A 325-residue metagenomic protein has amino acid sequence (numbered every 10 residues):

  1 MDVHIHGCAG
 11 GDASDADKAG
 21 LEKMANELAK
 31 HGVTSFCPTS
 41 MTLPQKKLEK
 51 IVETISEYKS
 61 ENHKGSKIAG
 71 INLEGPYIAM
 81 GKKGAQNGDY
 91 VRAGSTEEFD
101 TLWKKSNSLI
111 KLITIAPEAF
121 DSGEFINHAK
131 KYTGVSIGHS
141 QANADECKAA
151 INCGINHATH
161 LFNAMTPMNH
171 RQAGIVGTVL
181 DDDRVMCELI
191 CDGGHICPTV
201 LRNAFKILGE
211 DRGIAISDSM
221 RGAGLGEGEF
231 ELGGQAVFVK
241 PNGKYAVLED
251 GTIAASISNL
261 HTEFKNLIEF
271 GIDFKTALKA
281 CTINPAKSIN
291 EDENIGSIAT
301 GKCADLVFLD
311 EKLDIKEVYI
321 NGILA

Functional and structural regions predicted by a protein language model:
V3, A13-S66, D89-K105, T276-L278: Alpha-helical scaffold segments that flank or form the walls of functional sites
H4, L28, L73, A129 (+4 more regions): Conserved, mostly hydrophobic/aromatic
H6, E22-I51, S66-A79, S106-E118 (+4 more regions): Divalent metal-dependent hydrolysis catalytic cores, especially in the metallo-beta-lactamase
E27-C37, A79-N107, I151-L161, Q172-M186 (+1 more regions): Active-site gating loops and adjacent loop-to-helix segments of metal-dependent hydrolytic enzymes
I55-E57, E61-N72, P76-V135: Active-site gating/metal-coordination segments in enzymes
D100, K104-E227: Active-site core of metal-dependent hydrolases
T178-C187, F205-S217, G222-L309: His/Asp/Glu-enriched, well-ordered alpha-helical/loop segment that forms or immediately abuts the divalent-metal
